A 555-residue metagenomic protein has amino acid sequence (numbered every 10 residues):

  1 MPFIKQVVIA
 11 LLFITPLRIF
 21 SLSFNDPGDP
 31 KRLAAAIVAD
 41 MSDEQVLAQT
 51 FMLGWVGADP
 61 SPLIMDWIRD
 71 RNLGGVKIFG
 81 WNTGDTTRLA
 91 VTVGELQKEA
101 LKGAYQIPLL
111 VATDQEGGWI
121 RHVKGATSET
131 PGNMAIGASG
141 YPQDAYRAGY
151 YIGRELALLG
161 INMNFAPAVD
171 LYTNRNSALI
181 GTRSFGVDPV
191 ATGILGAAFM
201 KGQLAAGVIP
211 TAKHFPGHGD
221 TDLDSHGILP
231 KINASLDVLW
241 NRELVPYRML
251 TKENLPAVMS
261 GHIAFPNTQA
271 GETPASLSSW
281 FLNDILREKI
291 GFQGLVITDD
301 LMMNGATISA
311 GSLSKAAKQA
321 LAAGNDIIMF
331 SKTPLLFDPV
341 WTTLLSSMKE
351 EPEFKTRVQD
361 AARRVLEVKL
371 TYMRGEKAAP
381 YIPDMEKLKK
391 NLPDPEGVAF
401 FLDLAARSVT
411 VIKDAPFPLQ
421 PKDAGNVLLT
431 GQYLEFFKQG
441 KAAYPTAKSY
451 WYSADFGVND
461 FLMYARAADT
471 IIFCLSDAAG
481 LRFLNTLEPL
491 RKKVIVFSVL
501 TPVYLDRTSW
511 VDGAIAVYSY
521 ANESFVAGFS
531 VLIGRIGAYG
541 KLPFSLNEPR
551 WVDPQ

Functional and structural regions predicted by a protein language model:
M1-F24: Bacterial Sec-dependent N-terminal signal peptides
P16, F20-D70, S309-Q555: Preference for extracellular/luminal or secreted protein segments
I37, S42, P60-L63, G84-Y105 (+3 more regions): Second-shell residues forming the walls of enzyme active-site clefts
A48-W55, G74-I78, L109-Q115, M163-P167 (+6 more regions): Hydrophobic faces of well-ordered beta-strands that scaffold small-molecule active sites in alpha/beta enzyme cores
T50, W67-T86, F165, R175-N176 (+2 more regions): Short acidic, glycine-rich surface-loop motifs adjacent to enzyme active sites
W55-D59, T113-I120, N162-Y172, A212-H218 (+2 more regions): Short glycine-enriched loops at secondary-structure junctions
S128-G140, S184-G186: A charged helix-plus-loop insertion that forms the helical arch/lid used to bind and gate nucleic-acid substrates
